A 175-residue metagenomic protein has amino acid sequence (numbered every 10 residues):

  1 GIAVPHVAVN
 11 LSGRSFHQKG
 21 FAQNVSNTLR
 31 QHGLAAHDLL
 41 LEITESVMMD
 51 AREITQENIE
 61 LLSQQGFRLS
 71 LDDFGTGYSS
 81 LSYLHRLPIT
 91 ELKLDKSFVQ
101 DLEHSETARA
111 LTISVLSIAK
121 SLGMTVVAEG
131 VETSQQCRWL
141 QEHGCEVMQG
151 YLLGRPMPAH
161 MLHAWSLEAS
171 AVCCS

Functional and structural regions predicted by a protein language model:
I2-N10: Short helix-loop-beta-strand segments that form the rim/entrance of peptidase-like active sites
P5, A35-L39: Short acidic capping loops at alpha-helix termini that bridge into adjacent secondary structure
H6, N24, Q65: Key residue(s) within conserved catalytic/signature motifs
N10-K19, T28, D38-E53, Q65-S175: EAL-family c-di-GMP phosphodiesterase catalytic domain
N58: Conserved functional hotspot residues or short segments at active or partner-binding sites across diverse domains
